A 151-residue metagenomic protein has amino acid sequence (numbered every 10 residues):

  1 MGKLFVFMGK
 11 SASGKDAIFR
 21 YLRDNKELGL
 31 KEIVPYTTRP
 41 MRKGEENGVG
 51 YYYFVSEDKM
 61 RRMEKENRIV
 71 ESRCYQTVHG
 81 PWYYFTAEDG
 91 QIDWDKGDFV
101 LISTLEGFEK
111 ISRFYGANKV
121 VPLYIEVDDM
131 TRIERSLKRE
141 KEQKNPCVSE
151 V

Functional and structural regions predicted by a protein language model:
F7: Hydrophobic anchor at the beta1->P-loop junction of P-loop NTPases
K10: P-loop (Walker A) phosphate-binding loop of NTP-binding proteins
K15-D16: Walker A/P-loop
D24-I33: Post-Walker A helix-loop "phosphate-sensing" segment adjacent to the P-loop in P-loop NTPases
T37-F99, S103-L105: ATP-dependent small-molecule kinase phosphotransfer cores that center on conserved nucleotide phosphate-binding segments
E66-V70, L137-Q143: Conserved AAA+ ATPase "sensor/coupling" helix adjacent to the nucleotide-binding pocket
D98-T104, Y115-K138: Conserved phosphate-donor/acceptor-positioning beta-strand/loop module used by diverse small-molecule
F108, K141-V151: Small-molecule kinase domains that catalyze NTP-dependent phosphoryl transfer to phosphate-bearing small molecules
